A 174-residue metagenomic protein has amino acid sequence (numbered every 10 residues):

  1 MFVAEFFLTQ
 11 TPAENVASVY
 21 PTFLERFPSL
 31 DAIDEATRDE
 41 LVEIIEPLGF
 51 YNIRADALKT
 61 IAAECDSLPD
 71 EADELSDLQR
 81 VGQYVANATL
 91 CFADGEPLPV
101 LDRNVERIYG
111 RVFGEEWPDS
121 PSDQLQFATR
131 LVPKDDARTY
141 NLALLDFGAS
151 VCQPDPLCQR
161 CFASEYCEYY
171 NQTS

Functional and structural regions predicted by a protein language model:
M1-T173: Catalytic cores of DNA base-excision repair glycosylases
